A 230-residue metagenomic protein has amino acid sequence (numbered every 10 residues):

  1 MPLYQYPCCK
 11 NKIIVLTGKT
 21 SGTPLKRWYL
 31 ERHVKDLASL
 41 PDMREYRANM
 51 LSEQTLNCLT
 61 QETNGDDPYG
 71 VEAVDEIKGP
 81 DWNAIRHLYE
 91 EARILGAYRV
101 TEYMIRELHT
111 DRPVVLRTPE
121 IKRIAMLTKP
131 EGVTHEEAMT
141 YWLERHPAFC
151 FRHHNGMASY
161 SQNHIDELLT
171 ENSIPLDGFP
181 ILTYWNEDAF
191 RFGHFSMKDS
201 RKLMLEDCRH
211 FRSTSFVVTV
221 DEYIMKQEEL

Functional and structural regions predicted by a protein language model:
P2-L230: Macromolecular interaction modules
